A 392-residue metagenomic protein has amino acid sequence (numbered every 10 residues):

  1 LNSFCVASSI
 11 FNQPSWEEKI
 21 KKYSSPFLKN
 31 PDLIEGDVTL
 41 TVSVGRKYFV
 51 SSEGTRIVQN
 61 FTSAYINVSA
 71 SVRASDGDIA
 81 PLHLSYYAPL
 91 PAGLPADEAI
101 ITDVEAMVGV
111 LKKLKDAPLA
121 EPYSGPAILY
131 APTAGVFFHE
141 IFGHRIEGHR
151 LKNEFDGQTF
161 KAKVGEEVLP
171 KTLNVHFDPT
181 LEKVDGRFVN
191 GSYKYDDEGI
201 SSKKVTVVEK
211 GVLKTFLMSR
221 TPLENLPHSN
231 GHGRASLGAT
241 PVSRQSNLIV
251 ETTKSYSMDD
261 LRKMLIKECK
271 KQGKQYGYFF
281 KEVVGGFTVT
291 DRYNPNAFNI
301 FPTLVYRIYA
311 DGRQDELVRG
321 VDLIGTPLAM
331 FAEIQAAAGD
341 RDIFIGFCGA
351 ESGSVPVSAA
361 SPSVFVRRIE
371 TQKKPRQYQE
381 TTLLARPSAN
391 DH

Functional and structural regions predicted by a protein language model:
L1-Q59, A92-P132, Y256, E282: Acidic low-complexity segments
S9-P26, D76-G77, L82, R145-E166 (+1 more regions): N-terminal short leaders/motifs
E35, S52, R56, F61-N67 (+6 more regions): Broad gene-expression machinery/nucleic-acid interaction feature
S43-S75, G211, G285-F287, N294: Conserved alpha/beta core surface patches that mediate binding of polyanionic ligands
G45-Y48, G135-F137, K183-V184: Short, well-ordered, mixed-charge alpha-helical segments that flank or form enzyme active sites
F61-R145, L169, E209, K214-T215 (+2 more regions): Internal alpha/beta scaffold segment
Y65-N67, H83-L94, H144-G157, Y193 (+2 more regions): Extended active-site and interfacial segments that coordinate phosphate-rich ligands in large catalytic machineries
K161-H392: Dual-mode signal for accessory low-complexity, basic/Gly-rich regions
